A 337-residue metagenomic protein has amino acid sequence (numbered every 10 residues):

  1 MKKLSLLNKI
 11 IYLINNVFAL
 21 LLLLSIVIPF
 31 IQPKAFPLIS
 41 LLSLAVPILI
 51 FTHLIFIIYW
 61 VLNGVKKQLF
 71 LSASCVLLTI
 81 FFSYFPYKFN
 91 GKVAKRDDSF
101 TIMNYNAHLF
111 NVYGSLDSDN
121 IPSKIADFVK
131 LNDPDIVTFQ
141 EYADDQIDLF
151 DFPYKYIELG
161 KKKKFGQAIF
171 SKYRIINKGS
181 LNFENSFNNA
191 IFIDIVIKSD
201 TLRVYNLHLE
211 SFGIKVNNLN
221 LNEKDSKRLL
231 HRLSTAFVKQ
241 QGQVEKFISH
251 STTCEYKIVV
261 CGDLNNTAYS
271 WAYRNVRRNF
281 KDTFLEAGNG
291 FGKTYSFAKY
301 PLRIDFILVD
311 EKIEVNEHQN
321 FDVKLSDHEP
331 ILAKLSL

Functional and structural regions predicted by a protein language model:
M1-F150, L337: N-terminal, active-site-proximal structural segment of metallo-dependent hydrolase catalytic domains
N8-L22, V27-V61, Q68-S72, S249-I258 (+1 more regions): Metal-dependent phosphoester-hydrolase catalytic domains
L78-D97, G114, S123-K130, D135-K215 (+1 more regions): Structured beta-strand-rich core segments of catalytic domains in phosphoester-bond hydrolases
T101-A107, I121-Q146, I193, R203-L207 (+5 more regions): Active-site beta-strand/loop signature of hydrolases that rely on acidic residues for catalysis
N104-N120, G213-A236: Acidic/histidine-rich helix-loop elements that form or flank divalent-metal/phosphate-binding sites at the catalytic
L109-Y113, A143-I147, K162-K163, F187 (+4 more regions): Active-site environment of divalent metal-dependent phosphoester hydrolases
D117, I121, E158-K162, N185 (+4 more regions): Extracytoplasmic/periplasmic, Sec-exported soluble proteins
D117-D119, D151-P153, L219-N220, Y273-R277: Short, glycine/charged-enriched secondary-structure capping and boundary segments
